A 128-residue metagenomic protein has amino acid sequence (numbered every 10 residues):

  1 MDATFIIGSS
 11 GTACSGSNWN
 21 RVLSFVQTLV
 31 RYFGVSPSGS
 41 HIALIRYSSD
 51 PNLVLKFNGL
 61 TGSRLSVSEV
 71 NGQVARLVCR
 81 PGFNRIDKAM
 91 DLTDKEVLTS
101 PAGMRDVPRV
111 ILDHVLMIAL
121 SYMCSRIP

Functional and structural regions predicted by a protein language model:
M1-L60: Von Willebrand factor
D2, V107-L112: Structural motif
S15, T28-Y32, T93-P101, C124-R126: Eukaryotic intrinsically disordered and solvent-exposed regulatory patches
G39, V115-P128: VWA/integrin I-like adhesion module and closely mimicked acidic/polar interface patches used
D50-R109, L120: Von Willebrand factor
